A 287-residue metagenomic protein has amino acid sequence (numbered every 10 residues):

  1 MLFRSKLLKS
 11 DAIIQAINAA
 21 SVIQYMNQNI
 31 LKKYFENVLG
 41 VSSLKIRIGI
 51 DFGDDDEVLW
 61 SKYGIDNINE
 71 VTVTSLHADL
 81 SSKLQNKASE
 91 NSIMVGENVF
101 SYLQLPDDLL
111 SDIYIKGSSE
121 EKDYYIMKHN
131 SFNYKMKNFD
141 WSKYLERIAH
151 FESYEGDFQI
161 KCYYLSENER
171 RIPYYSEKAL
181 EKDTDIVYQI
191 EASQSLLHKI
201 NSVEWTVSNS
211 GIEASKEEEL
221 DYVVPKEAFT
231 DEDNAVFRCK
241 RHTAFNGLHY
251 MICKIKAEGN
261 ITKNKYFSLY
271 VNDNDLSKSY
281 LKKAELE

Functional and structural regions predicted by a protein language model:
K6-I126, S131-K135: Catalytic beta-strand-to-alpha-helix segment of the class III nucleotidyl cyclase homology domain
E90-E287: Intrinsically disordered, glycine/charged-rich C-terminal tails and inter-domain linkers that flank nucleotidyl cyclase
